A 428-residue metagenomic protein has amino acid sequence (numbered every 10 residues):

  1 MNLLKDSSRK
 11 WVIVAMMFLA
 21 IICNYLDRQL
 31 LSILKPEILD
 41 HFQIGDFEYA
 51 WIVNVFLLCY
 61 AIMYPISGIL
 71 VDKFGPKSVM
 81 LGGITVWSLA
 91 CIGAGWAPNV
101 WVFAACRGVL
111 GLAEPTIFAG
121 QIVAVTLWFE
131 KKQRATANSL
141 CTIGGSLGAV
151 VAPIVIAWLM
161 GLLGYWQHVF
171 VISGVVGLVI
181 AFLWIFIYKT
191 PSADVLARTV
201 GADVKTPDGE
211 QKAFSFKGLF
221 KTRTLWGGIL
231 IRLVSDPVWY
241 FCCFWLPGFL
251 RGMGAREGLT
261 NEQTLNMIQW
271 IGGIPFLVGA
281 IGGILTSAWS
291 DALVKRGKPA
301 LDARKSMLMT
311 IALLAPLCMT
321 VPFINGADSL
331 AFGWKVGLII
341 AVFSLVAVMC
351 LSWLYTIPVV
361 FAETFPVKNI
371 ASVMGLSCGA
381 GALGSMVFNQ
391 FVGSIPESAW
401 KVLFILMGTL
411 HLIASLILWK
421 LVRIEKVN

Functional and structural regions predicted by a protein language model:
V12-D46, C242-P247: Extracytoplasmic
L31-S32, T222-S287, L354-P358, S385 (+1 more regions): Extracytoplasmic gate region of multi-pass secondary transporters
Q43, G75, W96-V102, E130 (+1 more regions): Helix-breaking motifs and short loop linkers at transmembrane-helix boundaries and internal kinks in secondary membrane
I62-P98: Conserved MFS/SLC helix-loop-helix module at the cytosolic interface between two early adjacent transmembrane helices
T85-P98, M309-A331: C-terminal ends and interior cores of transmembrane alpha-helices in multi-pass membrane transporters/permeases
C106-G145: Cytoplasmic helix-loop-helix junction between adjacent transmembrane helices in 12-TM secondary transporters
C141-S192: Helix-loop-helix hairpin linking two adjacent transmembrane segments in secondary transporters
Y188-F214, N428: Flexible cytoplasmic inter-helical loops of multi-pass small-molecule transporters
